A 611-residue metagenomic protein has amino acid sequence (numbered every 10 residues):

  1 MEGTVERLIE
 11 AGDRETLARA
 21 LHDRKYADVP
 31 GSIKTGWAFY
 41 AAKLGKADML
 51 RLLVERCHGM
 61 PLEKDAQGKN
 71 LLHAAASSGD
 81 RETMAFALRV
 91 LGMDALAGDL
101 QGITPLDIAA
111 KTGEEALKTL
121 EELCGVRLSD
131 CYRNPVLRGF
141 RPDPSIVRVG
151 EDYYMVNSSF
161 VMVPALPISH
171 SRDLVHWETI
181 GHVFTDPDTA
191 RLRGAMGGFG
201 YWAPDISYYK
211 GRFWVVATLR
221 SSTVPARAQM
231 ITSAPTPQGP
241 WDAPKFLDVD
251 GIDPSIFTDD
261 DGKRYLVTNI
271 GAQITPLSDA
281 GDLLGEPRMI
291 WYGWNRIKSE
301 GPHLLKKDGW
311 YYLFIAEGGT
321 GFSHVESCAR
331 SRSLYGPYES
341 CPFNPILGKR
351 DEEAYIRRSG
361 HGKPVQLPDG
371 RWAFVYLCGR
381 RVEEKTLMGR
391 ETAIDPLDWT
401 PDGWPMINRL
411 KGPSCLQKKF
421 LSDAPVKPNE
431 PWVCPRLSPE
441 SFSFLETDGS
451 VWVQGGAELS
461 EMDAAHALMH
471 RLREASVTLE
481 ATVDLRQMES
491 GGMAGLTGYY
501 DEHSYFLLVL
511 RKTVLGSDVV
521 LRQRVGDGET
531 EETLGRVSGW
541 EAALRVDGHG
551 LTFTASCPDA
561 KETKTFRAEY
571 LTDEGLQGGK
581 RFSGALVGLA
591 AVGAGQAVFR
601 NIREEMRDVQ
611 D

Functional and structural regions predicted by a protein language model:
E2-R7, A110-L128: Ankyrin-repeat-protein effector appendages
E2-V5, P30-Y40, K64-N70, G98-T104: Ankyrin-repeat boundary/"N-cap" motif
R7-G12, Y40-K46, A74-D80, I108-E114: Ankyrin repeat A-helix N-terminal signature
T16, D48-M49, E82-T83, E115-T119: Conserved ankyrin/ankyrin-like repeat signature
R19-Y26, R51-M60, F86-D94, E122-G125: Ankyrin repeat domain, specifically the short helix-to-loop turn at the C-terminus of the second helix of each repeat
G59, Q67-K69, H73-G79, M93-L96 (+3 more regions): A generic tandem-repeat structural signature
R127-D611: Carbohydrate-active catalytic/glycan-binding domains of CAZyme proteins, especially the secreted or lumenal ectodomains
